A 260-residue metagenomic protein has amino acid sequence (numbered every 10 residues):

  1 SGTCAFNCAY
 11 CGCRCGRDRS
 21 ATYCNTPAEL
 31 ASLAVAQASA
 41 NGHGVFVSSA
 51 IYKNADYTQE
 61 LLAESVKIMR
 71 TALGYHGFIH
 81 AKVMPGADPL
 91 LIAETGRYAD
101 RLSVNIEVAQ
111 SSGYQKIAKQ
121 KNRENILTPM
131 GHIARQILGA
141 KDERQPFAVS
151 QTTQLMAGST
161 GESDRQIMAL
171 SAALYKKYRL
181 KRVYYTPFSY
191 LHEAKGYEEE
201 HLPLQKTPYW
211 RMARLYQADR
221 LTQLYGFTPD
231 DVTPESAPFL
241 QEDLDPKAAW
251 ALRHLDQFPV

Functional and structural regions predicted by a protein language model:
S1-T153, A157-G161, L174, S189-H201: Conserved Radical SAM active-site core
G2, T186, D256: Flexible, active-site-adjacent loop/turn segments at secondary-structure boundaries
P85-A87, G139-Q151, L224-L244: Electropositive, surface-exposed helix/loop patches at the edges of structured domains that serve as adaptable
Q115, L127-I133, G161-A172, K176-D243: A structural motif corresponding to the C-terminal lobe/cap of the Radical SAM core domain
D245, R253-V260: Helix-hairpin-helix
